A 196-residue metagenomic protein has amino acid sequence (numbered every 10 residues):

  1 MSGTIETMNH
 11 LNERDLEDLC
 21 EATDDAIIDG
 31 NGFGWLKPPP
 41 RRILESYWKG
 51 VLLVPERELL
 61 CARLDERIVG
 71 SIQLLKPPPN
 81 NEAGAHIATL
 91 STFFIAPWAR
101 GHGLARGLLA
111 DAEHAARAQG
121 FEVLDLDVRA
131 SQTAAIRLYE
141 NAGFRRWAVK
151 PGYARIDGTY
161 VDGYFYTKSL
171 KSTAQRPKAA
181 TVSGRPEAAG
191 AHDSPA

Functional and structural regions predicted by a protein language model:
E6-W98, L109-D111, A115, S169-K171 (+2 more regions): Acetyl-CoA-dependent GNAT
R57, V161-F165: Short hydrophobic/aromatic beta-strand or adjacent loop that forms the aromatic wall/cage of a ligand/substrate-binding
A96-W98, H102, A130-S131: Active-site acidic-Proline motif in GNAT/NAT acetyltransferases
L109, A116-D127: Conserved GNAT acetyl-CoA-binding A-motif
D125-V128, I136, E140, R145-D162: Conserved catalytic-core motifs of GNAT/GCN5-like acyltransferases
